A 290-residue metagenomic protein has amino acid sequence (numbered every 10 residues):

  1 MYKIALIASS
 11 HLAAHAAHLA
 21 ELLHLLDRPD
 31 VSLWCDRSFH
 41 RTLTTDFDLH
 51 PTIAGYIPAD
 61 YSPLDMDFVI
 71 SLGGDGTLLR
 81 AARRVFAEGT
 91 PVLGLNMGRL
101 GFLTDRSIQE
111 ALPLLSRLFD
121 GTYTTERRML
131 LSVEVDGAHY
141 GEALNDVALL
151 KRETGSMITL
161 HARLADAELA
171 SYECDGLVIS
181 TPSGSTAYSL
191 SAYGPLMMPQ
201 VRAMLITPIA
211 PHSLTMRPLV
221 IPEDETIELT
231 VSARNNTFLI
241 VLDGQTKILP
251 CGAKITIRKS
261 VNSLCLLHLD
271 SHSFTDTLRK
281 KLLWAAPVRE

Functional and structural regions predicted by a protein language model:
M1-F68, Q109-T124, V135-G141: ATP/NTP phosphate-donor binding region
H11, D75-T77, L100, S183-S185: Short glycine-rich anion-binding loops that position phosphate/pyrophosphate groups of nucleotides and phosphorylated
H15-A16, G76-A81, T186-S191: Short glycine/serine/threonine-rich phosphate/pyrophosphate-binding segments that cradle anionic phosphate groups
S71-D75, R83-R84: N-terminal glycine-rich "phosphate-gripper" loop used for MgATP/nucleotide binding and carboxylate activation
V85-L95, F102: Gly/Ser-rich helix-loop-strand patches that form or flank binding pockets for ribonucleotide-derived cofactors
R99-D175: Catalytic core of DAGKc-family lipid kinases
D136, L149, A165-E168, M216-E290: ATP/nucleoside-binding phosphotransfer catalytic cores, i.e., glycine-rich phosphate-binding loops
M157, A170-C174, I179-T215: Gly/Ser/Thr-rich active-site loops/lids in small-molecule metabolic enzymes that frequently grip phosphoryl groups
